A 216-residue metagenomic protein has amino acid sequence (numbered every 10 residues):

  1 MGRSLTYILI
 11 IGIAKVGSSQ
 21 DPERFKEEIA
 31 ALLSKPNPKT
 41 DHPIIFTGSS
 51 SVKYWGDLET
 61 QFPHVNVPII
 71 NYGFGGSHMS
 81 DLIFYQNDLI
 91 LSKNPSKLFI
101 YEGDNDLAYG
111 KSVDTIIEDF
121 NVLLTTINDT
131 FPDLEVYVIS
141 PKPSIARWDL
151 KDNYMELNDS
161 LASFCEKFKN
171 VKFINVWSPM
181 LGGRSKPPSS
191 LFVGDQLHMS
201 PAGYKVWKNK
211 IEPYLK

Functional and structural regions predicted by a protein language model:
M1-T47, G56-D57, P63-H64: N-terminal secretory targeting modules
P36-N37, D88, N105, N121 (+3 more regions): Extracellular glycan-modifying ectodomains
N37-T40, F62-H64, S92-K93, T130 (+1 more regions): Extracellular/periplasmic catalytic domains that process cell-envelope and extracellular macromolecules
F46, I69-N71, F173: Conserved beta-strand scaffold positions in the cores of enzyme catalytic domains, especially in NTP/NDP-utilizing
V52-P63, P68, S80-I117, Y137 (+1 more regions): Oxyanion-hole/transition-state-stabilizing segment in secreted/luminal serine hydrolases and related acyltransferases
D114-L123, N153-N158: Charged helix-capping and loop-helix junction motifs
F131-E135: A short helix->loop->beta-strand "cap" motif at the edges of active sites that frequently abuts
I145-K216: Catalytic His-Asp segment of secreted/periplasmic serine-dependent ester chemistry enzymes
